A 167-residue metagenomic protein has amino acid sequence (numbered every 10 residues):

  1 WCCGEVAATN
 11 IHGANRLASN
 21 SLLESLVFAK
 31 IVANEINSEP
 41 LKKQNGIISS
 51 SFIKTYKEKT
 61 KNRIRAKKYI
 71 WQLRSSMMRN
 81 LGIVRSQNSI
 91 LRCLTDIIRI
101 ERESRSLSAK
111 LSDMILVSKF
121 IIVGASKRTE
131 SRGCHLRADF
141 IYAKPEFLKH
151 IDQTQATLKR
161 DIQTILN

Functional and structural regions predicted by a protein language model:
W1-C2, V6-N167: Glycine- and aromatic-enriched mobile tails/lids
